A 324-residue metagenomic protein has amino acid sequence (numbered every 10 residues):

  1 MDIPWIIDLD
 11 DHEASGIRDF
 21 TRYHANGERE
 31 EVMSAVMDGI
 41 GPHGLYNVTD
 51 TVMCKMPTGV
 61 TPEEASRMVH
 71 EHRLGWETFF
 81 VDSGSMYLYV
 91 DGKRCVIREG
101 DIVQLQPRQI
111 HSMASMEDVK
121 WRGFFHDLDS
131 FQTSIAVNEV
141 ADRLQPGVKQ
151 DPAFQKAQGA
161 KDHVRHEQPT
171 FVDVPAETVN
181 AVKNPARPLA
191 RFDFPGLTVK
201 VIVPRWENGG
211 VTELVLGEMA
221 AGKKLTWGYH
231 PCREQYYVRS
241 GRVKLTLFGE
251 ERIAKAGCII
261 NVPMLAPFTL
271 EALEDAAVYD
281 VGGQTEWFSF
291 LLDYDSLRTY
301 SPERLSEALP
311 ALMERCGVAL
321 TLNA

Functional and structural regions predicted by a protein language model:
M1-G59, S66-M68, N138-V211, T299 (+1 more regions): A short, N-terminal "cap"/entry segment at the start of jelly-roll beta-barrel domains of the cupin/DSBH fold
G39-T49, T61-T78, D91, V203-T212 (+2 more regions): A short beta-loop-beta micro-motif enriched in histidine and acidic residues
D82-S83, E99, R239-S240, A256 (+1 more regions): A cytosolic small-molecule/anion-sensing beta-strand core signal
Y87, P107-I135, A256, M264-F290: Ligand-binding loop in jelly-roll beta-barrel domains
Y89-K93, M116, P195, T246-E250 (+1 more regions): Short strand-coil-strand connectors
G92-P107, Q235, G249-P267: Short acidic-glycine-tyrosine-enriched beta hairpin
E99-V164: Extended, hydrophobic interaction surfaces within ordered domains
